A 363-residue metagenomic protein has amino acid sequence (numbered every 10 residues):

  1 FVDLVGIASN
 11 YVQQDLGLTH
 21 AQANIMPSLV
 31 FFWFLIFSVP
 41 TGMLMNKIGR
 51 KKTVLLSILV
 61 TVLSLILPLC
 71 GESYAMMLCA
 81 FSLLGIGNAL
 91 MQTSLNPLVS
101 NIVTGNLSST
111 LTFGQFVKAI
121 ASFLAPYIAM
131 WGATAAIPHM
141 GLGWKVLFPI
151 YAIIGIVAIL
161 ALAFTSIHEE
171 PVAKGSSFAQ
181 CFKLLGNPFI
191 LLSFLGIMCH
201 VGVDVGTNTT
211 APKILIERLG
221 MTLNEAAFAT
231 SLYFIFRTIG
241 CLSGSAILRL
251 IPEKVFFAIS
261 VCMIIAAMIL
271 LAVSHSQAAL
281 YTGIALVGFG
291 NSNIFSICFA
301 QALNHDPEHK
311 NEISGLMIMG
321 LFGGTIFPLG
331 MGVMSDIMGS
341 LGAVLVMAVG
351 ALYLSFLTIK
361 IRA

Functional and structural regions predicted by a protein language model:
F1-H20, N96, T207-P212: Extracytoplasmic
V5-G6, G186-S231, I235-C241: Extracytoplasmic gate region of multi-pass secondary transporters
G17, G49, C70-A75, T104 (+4 more regions): Helix-breaking motifs and short loop linkers at transmembrane-helix boundaries and internal kinks in secondary membrane
I25-M43, S231-S243: Central cavity-lining transmembrane alpha-helices of secondary-active solute carriers, predominantly the Major
I36-A75: Conserved MFS/SLC helix-loop-helix module at the cytosolic interface between two early adjacent transmembrane helices
A80-F116: Cytoplasmic helix-loop-helix junction between adjacent transmembrane helices in 12-TM secondary transporters
L90-V103, S292-D306: Intracellular juxtamembrane helix-capping segments at the cytosolic ends of symmetry-related transmembrane helices
G105-N106, T110-S166: Helix-loop-helix hairpin linking two adjacent transmembrane segments in secondary transporters
